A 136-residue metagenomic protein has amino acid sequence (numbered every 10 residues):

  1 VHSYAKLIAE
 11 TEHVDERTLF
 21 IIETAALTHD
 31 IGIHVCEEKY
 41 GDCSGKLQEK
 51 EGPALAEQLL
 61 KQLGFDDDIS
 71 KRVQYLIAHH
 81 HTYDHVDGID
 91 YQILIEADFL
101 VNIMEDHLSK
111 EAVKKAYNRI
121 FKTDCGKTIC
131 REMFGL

Functional and structural regions predicted by a protein language model:
V1-Y4, K46-Q62: An active-site-proximal "capping" alpha-helix that borders the catalytic cofactor pocket
S3-E16, T28, F65, H80-L136: Divalent metal-dependent phosphate-bond-processing catalytic cores, especially two-metal-ion Mg2+/Mn2+ enzymes that act
L19-G41, G52, A56, Q74-H81 (+1 more regions): His-Asp-centered metal-binding catalytic motifs of divalent-metal-dependent phosphohydrolases/nucleases
C43-L47, G88: Residues at secondary-structure transition points
